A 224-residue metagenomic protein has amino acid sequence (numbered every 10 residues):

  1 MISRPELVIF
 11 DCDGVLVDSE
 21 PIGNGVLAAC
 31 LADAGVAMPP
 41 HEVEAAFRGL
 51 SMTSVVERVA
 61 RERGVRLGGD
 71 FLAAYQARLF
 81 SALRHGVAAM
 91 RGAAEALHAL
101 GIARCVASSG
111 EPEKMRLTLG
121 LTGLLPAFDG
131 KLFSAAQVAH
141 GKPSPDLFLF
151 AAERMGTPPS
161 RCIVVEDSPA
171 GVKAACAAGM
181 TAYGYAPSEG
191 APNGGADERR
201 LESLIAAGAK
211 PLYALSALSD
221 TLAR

Functional and structural regions predicted by a protein language model:
M1-A45, E62: Active-site neighborhood of HAD-like aspartate-dependent phosphohydrolases
M1-E6, I102, E111-R224: Asp-based, Mg2+/Mn2+-dependent phosphohydrolase catalytic module
R4, S81-V106, P112-R116: Short, acidic loop-to-helix structural element flanking the phosphoryl-transfer center in phosphate-processing enzymes
I22, F47, S51, A88-G92 (+4 more regions): Short beta->alpha linker loops
N24, A28, M52-E57, L72 (+3 more regions): An amphipathic alpha-helix signature
A28-L31, S51-V65, T118, A152: Helix-loop "lid/cap" segments that line or gate small-molecule binding pockets
D33-A37, R63-L67, G123-A127, G156-T157: Short helix-capping segments at alpha-helix termini
A37, E57-E95: Metal-dependent phosphoesterase signature
